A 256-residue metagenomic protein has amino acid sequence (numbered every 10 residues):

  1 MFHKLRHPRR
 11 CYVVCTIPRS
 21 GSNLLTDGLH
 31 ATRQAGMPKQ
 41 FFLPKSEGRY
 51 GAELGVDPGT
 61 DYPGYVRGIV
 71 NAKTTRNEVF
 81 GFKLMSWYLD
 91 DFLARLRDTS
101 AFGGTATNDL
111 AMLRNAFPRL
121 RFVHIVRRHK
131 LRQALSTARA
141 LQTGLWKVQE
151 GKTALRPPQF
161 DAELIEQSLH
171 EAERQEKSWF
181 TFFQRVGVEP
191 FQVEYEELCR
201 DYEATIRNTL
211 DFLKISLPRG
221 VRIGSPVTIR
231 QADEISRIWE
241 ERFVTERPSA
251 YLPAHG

Functional and structural regions predicted by a protein language model:
M1-M85, V227-D233, R242: PAPS-dependent sulfotransferase catalytic core
M1-V13, R97-D98, G104-T105, I235-G256: Membrane-proximal basic amphipathic "stem/tether" segments
H7, I17-P18, T74, S168-A172 (+2 more regions): Aromatic-acidic/polar surface patches that form glycan- and anion
F42-R49, Q149-P158, E163-I165, F180-A254: The conserved 3'-phosphoadenosine-5'-phosphosulfate
T74, F117, V186-G187: A structural signal for short coil/turn segments at secondary-structure junctions
M85-T181, P190, E203-P218: PAPS-dependent sulfotransferase catalytic domain
